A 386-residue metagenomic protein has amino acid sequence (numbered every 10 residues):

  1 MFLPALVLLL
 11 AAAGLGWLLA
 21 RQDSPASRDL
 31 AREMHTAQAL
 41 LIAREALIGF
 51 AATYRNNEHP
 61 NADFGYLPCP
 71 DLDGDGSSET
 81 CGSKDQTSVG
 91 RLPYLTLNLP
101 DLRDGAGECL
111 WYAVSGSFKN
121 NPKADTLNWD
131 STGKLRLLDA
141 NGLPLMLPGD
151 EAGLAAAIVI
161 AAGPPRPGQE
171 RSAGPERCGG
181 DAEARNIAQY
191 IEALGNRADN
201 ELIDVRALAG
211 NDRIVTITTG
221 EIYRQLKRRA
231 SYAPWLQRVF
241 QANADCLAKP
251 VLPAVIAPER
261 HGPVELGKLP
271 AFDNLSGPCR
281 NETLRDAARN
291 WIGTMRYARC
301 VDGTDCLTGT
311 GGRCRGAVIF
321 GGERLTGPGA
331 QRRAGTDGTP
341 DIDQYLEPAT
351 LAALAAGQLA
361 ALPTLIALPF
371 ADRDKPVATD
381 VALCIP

Functional and structural regions predicted by a protein language model:
M1-D23: N-terminal single-pass transmembrane signal-anchor helix
G16-P386: N-terminal pilin/flagellin-like segments and related low-complexity appendage regions
